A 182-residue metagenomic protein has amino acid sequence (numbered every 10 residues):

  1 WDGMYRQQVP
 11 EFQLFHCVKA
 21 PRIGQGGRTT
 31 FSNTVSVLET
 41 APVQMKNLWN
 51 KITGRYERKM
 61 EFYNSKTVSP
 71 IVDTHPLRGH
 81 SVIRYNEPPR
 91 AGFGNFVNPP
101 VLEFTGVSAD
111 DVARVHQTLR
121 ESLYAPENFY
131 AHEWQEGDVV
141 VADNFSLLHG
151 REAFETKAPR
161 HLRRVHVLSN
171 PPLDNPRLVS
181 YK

Functional and structural regions predicted by a protein language model:
W1-E136, F145-K182: Non-heme Fe(II) oxygenase catalytic core, chiefly the N-lobe of the double-stranded beta-helix
